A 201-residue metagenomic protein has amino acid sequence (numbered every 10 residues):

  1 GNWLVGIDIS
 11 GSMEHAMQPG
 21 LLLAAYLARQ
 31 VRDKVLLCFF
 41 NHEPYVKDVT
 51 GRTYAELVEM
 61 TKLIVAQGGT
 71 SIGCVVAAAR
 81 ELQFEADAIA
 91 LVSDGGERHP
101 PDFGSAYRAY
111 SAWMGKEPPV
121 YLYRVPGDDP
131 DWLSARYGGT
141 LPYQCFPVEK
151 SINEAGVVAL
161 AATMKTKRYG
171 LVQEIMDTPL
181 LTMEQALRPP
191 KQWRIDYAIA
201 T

Functional and structural regions predicted by a protein language model:
G1-T201: Acidic, glycine-rich A-domain
